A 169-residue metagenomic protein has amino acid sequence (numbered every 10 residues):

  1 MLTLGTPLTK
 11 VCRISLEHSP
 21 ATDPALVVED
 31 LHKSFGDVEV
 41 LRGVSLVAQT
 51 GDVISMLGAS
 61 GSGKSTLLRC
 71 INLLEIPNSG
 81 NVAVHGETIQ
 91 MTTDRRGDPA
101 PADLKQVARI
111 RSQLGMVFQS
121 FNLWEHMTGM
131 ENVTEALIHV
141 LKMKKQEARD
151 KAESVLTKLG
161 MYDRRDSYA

Functional and structural regions predicted by a protein language model:
M1-H32: ABC-family P-loop ATPase nucleotide-binding domain
V38-E39, V107-A108: Short coil-to-beta microelement around the adenine-binding A-loop and adjacent beta1/P-loop entry of ABC ATPase
L57-A59: The feature captures the beta-strand-to-loop junction immediately N-terminal to the Walker
L68, H126-E135, Y168: Short coil-to-helix segment of the ABC ATPase nucleotide-binding domain corresponding to the Q-loop/switch region
N72: Helix-to-loop junction immediately C-terminal to a conserved catalytic motif
E87-P101, T134, L141, K145-R164: Conserved ABC ATPase "signature" region
